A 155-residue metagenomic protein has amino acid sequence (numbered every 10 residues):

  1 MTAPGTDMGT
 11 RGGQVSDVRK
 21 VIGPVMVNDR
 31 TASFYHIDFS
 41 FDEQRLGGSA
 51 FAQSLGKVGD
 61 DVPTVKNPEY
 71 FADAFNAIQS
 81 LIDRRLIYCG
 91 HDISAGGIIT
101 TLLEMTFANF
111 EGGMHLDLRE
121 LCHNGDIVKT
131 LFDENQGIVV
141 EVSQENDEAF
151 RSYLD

Functional and structural regions predicted by a protein language model:
M1-M8, D60, I82-D155: Glycine-/charge-enriched secondary-structure boundary and capping motifs
T2-K66, Q79-I82, Q136-V139, Q144-N146: Mobile "lid/hinge" segments at catalytic clefts and subdomain interfaces of large enzymes
G13-S16, V65-F75, L116-N124: A general structural motif
F34-Y35, F39-F41, F51, F71 (+4 more regions): Phenylalanine-focused residue identity feature
F71, F75-I78, I99, L103: A general structural signal for well-ordered alpha-helical packing
